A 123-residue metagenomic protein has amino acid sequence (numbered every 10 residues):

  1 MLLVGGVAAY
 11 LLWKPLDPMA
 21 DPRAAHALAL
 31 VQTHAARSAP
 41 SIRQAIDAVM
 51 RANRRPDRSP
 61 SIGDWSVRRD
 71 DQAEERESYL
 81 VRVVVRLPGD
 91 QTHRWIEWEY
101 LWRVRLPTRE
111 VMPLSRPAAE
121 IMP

Functional and structural regions predicted by a protein language model:
M1-K14: Hydrophobic membrane-insertion alpha-helices, especially the h-region of bacterial N-terminal signal peptides
V7-A8, H26, P117: Terminal low-complexity, poorly structured segments
W13-L16, V111: Selective for proline/serine-rich intrinsically disordered segments in cytosolic/nuclear regulatory regions
P15, L30-T33, P88, W95 (+1 more regions): Generic preference for well-ordered secondary structure
L16-D70: Short, non-transmembrane alpha-helical segments in secretory-pathway proteins
D57-V104: Exposed beta-strand-loop-beta-strand "reactive/processing" segments of non-cytosolic proteins
E97-P123: A short, surface-exposed interaction/processing loop segment used at functional sites
